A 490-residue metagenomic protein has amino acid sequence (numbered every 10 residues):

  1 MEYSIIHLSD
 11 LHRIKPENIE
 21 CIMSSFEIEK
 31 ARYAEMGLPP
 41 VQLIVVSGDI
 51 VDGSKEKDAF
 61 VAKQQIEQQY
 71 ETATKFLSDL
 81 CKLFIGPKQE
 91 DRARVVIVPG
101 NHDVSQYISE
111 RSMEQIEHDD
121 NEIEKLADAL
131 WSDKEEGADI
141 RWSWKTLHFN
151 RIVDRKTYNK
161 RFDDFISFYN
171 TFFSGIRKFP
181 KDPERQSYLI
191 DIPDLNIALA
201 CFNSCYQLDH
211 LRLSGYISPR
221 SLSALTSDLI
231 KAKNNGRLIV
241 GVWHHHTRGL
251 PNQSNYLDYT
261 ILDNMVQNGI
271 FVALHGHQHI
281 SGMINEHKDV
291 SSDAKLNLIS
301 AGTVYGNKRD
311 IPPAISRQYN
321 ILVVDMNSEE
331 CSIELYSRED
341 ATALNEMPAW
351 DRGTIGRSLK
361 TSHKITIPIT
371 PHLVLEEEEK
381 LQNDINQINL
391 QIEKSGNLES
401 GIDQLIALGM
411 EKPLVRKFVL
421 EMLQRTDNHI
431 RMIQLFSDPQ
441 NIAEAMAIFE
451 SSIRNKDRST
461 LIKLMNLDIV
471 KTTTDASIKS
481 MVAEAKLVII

Functional and structural regions predicted by a protein language model:
M1-V95, S105-Q106, S227-I230, N234: N-terminal active-site segment of His-dependent metallophosphoesterases
H7-S9, Q42-D49, R94-N101, I239-H244 (+2 more regions): Active-site neighborhood of phospho(di)ester-bond hydrolases with catalytic His/Asp-centered motifs
I14-P16, V51-K55, I97, N101-I108 (+4 more regions): Active-site environment of divalent metal-dependent phosphoester hydrolases
E71-R220: Extended active-site neighborhood of metal-dependent phosphoesterases/phosphodiesterases
D194, P251-S328: Conserved beta-sheet core of the metallophosphoesterase superfamily
Y206-V272, Q278, M283: Active-site-proximal segments of metal-dependent phosphoesterases and phosphodiesterases across multiple
V323-P413: A short C-terminal boundary segment appended to hydrolase-like catalytic domains
L398-L408, H429-N441, L461-T473: Alpha-helical repeat scaffolds
